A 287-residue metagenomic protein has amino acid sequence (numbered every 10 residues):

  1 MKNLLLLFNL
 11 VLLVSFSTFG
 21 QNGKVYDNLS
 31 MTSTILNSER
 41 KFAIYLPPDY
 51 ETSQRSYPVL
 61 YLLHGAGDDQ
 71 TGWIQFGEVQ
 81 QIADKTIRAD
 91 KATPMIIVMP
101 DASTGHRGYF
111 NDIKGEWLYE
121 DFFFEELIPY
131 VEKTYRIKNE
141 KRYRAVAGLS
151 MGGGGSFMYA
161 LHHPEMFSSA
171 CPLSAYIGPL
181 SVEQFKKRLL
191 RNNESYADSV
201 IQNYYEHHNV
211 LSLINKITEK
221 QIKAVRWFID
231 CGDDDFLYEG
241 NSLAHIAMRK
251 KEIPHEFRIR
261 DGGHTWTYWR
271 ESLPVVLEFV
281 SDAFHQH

Functional and structural regions predicted by a protein language model:
M1-G23: Bacterial Sec-dependent N-terminal signal peptides
Q21-H287: Non-catalytic cap/lid and distal C-terminal segments of serine-dependent acyl enzymes
